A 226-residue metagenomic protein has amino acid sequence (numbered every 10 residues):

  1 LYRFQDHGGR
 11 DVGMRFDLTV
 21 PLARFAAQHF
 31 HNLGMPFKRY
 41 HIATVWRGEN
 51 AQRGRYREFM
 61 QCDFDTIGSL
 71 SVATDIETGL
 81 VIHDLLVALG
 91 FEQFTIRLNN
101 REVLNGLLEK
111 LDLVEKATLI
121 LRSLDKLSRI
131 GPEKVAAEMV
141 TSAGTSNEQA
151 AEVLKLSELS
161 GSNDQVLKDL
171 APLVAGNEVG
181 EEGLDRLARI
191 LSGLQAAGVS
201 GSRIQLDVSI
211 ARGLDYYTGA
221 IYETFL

Functional and structural regions predicted by a protein language model:
L1, L98-K110, I210-T218: Beta-rich nucleic-acid/ligand-interaction surfaces
Y2-G8, D112-V140, L226: Acidic, His- and aromatic-enriched active-site or binding-groove loops in soluble protein domains that engage sugars
G8-G9, L18-N32, P36-E92, E138-L226: Positively charged, Gly/Ser-enriched RNA/tRNA-binding surfaces
M14, G34, Y56-E58, I67-T78 (+3 more regions): Short, well-structured alpha-helical patches and their helix-loop capping segments that border functional surfaces
